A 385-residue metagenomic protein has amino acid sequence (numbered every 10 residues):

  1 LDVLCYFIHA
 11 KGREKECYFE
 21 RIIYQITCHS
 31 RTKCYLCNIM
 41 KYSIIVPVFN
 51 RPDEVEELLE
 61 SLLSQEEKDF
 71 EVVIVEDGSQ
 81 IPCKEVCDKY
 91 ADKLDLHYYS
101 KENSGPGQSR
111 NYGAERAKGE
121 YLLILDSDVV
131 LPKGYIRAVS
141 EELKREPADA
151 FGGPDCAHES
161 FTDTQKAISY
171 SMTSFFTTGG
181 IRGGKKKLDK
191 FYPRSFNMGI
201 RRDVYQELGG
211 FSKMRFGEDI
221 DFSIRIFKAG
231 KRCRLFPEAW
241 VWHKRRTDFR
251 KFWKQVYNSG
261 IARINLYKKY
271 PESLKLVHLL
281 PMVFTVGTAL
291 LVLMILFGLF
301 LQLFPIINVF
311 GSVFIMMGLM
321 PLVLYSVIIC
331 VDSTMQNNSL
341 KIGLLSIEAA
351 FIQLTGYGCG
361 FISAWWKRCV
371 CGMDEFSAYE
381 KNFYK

Functional and structural regions predicted by a protein language model:
E60-D69: Short, acidic, metal-binding catalytic loop of nucleotide-sugar glycosyltransferases
S61, E76-E85, N103-S104, D126-P132: A conserved acidic beta->alpha catalytic loop
I81-P82, V129-E142, I224: Acidic donor-binding/catalytic loop of UDP-sugar-dependent glycosyltransferases, especially processive GT2
K101-A117, A138, L188, Y192-F196: Glycine-rich, basic loop-to-helix element that forms the pyrophosphate-binding segment of sugar-nucleotide handling
L122: Short aromatic/hydrophobic "clamp" motif used to bind/position activated sugar donors
K133-K166, K244: Conserved donor NDP-sugar-binding/catalytic core segment of glycosyltransferases
S212-L274: Catalytic donor/gating beta->alpha subdomain of glycosyltransferases that bind UDP-sugars
F284-V370: Membrane-embedded multi-pass helical conduit in multi-pass membrane proteins, especially envelope-biosynthetic
